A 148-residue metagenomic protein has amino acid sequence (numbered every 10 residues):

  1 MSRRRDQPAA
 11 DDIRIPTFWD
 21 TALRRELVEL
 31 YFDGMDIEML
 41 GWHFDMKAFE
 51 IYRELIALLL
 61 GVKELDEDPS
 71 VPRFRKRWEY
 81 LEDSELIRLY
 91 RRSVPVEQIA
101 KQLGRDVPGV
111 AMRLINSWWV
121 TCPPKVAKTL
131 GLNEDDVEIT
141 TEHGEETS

Functional and structural regions predicted by a protein language model:
M1-S148: Intrinsically disordered, low-complexity regulatory regions of eukaryotic nuclear gene-regulatory proteins
